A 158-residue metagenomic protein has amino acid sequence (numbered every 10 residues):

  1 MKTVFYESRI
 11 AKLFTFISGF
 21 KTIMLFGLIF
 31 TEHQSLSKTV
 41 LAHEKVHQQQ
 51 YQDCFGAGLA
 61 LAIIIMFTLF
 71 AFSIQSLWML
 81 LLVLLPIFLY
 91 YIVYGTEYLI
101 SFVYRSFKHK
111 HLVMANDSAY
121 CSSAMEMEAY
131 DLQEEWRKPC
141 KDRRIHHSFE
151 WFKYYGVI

Functional and structural regions predicted by a protein language model:
K2-K12, G58-I158: Metalloprotease/metallohydrolase-associated module, dominated by Zn2+-dependent proteases
F16-A42, Q52: Short pre-active-site segment immediately N-terminal to the catalytic Zn-binding motif
G19, E44-K45, I63-M66: Surface-exposed beta-strand edges and their flanking turn/coil or helix-capping segments
F20-T22, V46, Q133: Generic hydrophobic/packing signal
Q34, Q48-Q52, Q75, Q133: Residue-identity detector for glutamine
K45-L61: Catalytic Zn2+-binding segment of zinc metalloproteases
